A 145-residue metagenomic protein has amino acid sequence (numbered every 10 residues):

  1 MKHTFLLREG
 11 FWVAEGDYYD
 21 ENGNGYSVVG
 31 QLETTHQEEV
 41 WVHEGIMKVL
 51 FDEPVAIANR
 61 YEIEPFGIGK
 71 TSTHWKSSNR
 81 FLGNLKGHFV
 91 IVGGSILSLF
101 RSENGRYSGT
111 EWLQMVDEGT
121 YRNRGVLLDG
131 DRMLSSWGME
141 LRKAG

Functional and structural regions predicted by a protein language model:
M1-F11, H36: N-terminal helix-cap/turn-to-beta initiation motif at the start of protein domains
M1-H3, G23, S102, G130: Residues embedded in well-ordered secondary-structure elements
K2, V13, D17-E21, N79 (+2 more regions): Charge-rich amphipathic alpha-helical interaction elements
K2-F5, G83, F89-I91, L127 (+2 more regions): Anionic, Ser/Thr-rich low-complexity intrinsically disordered regions
R8, Q37, V92, V116-D117: Structural motif
R8, R60, R80, R101 (+4 more regions): Arginine residue identity/basic-tract feature
E15, Y19-T110: Central antiparallel beta-sheet cores of small beta-barrel/beta-sandwich binding domains
E111-T120, R124-G145: Edge beta-strand at a domain terminus
